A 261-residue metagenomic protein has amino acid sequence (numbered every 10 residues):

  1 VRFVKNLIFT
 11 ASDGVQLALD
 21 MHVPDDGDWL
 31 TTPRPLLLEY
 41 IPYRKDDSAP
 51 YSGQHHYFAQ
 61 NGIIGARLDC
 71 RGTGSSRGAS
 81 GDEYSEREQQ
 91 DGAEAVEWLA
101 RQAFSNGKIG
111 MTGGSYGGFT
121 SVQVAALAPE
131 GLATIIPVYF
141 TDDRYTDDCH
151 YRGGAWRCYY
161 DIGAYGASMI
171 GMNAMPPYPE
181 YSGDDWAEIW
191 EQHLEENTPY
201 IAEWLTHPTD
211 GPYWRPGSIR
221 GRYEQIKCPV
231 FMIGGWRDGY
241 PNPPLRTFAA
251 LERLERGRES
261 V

Functional and structural regions predicted by a protein language model:
V1-T32: N-terminal cap/lid segment of alpha/beta-hydrolase-fold proteins
D26-R101, C149-H150, W156: Cap/lid segment of the alpha/beta-hydrolase catalytic domain
S52, Q123-Q225: Accessory cap/linker subdomain of secreted extracellular hydrolases
S76, S115-Y116, Y139: Catalytic nucleophile serine of serine hydrolases, specifically the conserved "nucleophile elbow" pentapeptide
A103-Y116: Alpha/beta-hydrolase fold nucleophile elbow
I226, M232-G234: Short beta-strand/loop motif that positions the catalytic acidic residue of the alpha/beta-hydrolase fold
R237-P241: Acidic catalytic loop of the alpha/beta-hydrolase fold
N242-S260: Active-site-adjacent alpha-helix of alpha/beta-hydrolase-fold enzymes
